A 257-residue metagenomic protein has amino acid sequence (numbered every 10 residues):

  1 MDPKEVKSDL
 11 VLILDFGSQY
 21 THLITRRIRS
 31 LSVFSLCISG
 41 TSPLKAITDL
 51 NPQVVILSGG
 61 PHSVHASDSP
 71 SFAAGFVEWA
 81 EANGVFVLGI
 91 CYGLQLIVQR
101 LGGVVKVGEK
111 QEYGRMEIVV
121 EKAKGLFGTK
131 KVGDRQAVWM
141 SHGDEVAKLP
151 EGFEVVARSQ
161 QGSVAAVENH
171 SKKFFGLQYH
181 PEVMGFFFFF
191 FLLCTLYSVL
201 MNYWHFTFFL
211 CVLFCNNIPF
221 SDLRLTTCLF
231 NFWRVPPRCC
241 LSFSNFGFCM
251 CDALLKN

Functional and structural regions predicted by a protein language model:
M1, K173-M201, T207-F209, L213-N257: Acyltransferase
M1-S8: Eukaryotic N-terminal low-complexity, Ser/Thr- and Lys/Arg-rich leader segments that predominantly function as
D15, W139-M140, V156, F174-Y179: Active-site-proximal beta-strand elements of phosphoester/diester hydrolases
H22, R26-S32, T48-A137, G143 (+6 more regions): Cysteine-nucleophile active-site neighborhood
S32-T48: A short, well-structured beta->alpha microelement
P150-V156: Short, hydrophobic/aromatic-rich segments at coil-to-beta transitions
G162-H170: Short, surface-exposed beta-strand/loop micro-motifs that present aromatic residues
